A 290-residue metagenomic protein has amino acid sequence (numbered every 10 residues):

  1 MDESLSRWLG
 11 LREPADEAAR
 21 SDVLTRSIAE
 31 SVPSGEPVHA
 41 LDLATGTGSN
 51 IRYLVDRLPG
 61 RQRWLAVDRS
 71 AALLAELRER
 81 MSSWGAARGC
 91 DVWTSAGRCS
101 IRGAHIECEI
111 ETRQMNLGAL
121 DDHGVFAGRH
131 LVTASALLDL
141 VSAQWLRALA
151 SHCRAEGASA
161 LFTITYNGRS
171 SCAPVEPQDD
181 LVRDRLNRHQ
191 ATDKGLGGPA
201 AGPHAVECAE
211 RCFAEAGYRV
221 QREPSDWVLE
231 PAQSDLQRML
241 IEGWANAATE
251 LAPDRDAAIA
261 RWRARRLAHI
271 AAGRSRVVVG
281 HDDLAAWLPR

Functional and structural regions predicted by a protein language model:
M1-P37, T47: Class I SAM-dependent methyltransferase Rossmann-like catalytic core, especially the SAM/SAH-binding loop
A44: Conserved S-adenosyl-L-methionine
G48-R52: Glycine-rich SAM-binding Motif I of class I
D56-L120: Class I SAM-dependent methyltransferase SAM/SAH-binding core
T133: A conserved beta-strand element that flanks and buttresses the S-adenosyl-L-methionine
L140-C153: A short, conserved alpha-helix within the catalytic core of class I
A158-P224: Conserved catalytic/acceptor-binding region of the Class I
Q221-A272: C-terminal helical/coil "lid" or tail adjacent to the Rossmann-like core of SAM-dependent
